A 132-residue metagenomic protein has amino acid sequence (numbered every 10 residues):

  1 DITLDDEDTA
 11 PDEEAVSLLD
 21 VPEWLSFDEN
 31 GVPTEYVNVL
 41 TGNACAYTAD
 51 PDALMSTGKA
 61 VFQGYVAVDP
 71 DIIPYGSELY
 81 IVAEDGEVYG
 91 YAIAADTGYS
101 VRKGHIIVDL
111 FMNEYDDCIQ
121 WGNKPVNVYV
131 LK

Functional and structural regions predicted by a protein language model:
D1-K132: Solvent-exposed, well-ordered loop and adjacent helix/strand elements within mature globular domains that form
